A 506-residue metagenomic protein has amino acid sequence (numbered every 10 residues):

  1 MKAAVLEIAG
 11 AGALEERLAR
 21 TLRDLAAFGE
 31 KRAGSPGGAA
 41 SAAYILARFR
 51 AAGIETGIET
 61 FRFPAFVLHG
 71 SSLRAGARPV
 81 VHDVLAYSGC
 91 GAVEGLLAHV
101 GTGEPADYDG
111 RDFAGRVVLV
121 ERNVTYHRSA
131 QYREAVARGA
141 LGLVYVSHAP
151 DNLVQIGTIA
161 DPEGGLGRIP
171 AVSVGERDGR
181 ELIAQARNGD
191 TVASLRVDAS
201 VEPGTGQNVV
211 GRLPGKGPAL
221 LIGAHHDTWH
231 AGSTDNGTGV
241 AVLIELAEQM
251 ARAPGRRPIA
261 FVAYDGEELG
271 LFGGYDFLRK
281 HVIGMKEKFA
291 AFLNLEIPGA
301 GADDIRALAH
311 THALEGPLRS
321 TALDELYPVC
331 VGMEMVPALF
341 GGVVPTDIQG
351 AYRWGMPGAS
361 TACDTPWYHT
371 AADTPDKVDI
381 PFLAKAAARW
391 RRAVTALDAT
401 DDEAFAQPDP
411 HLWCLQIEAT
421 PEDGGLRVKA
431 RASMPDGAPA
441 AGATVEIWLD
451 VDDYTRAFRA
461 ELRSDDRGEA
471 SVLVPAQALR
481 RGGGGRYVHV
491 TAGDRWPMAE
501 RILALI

Functional and structural regions predicted by a protein language model:
M1-L6, G12-E16, R20-V117, V124: Noncatalytic luminal/extracellular "stalk/propeptide" segments of secretory-pathway proteins
S35, H82-P170, P337: Extracellular/luminal Protease-associated
G76-G110, A160-T234, E245-R252, R256-I259 (+1 more regions): Soluble metallo-hydrolase cores and metallopeptidase-like ectodomains found primarily in the secretory/periplasmic
I169-A171, G179, K216-G217, Y264-S360: Metal-dependent peptidase/peptidase-like ectodomains
G239, S464-A476: Glycine-centered loop-to-beta-strand initiation motif
W367-L415: His/Asp/Glu-rich mid-to-C-terminal helical/loop segments that flank catalytic regions of hydrolases
E418-G437, V445-I447: Beta-strand-rich structural segments
T444-E461: Short amphipathic beta-strand segments in non-cytosolic proteins
